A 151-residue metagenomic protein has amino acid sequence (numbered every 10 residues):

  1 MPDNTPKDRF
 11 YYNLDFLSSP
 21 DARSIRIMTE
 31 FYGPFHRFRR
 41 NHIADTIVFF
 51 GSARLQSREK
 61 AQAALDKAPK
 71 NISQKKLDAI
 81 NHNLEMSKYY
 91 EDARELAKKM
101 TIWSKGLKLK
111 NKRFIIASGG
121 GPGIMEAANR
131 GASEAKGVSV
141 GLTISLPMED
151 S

Functional and structural regions predicted by a protein language model:
P2-L142, D150: Glycine-rich beta-alpha loop segments
S145: Residues in the short beta-alpha loop(s) of Rossmann-like NAD(P)-binding domains
